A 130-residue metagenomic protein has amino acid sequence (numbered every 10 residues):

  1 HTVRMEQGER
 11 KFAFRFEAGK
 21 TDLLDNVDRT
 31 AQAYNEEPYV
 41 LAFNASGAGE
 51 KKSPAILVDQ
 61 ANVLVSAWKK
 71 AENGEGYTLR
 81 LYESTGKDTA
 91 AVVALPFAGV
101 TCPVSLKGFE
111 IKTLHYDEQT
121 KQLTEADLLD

Functional and structural regions predicted by a protein language model:
H1-D130: Terminal accessory/anchoring regions of large secretory-pathway or extracellular enzymes
